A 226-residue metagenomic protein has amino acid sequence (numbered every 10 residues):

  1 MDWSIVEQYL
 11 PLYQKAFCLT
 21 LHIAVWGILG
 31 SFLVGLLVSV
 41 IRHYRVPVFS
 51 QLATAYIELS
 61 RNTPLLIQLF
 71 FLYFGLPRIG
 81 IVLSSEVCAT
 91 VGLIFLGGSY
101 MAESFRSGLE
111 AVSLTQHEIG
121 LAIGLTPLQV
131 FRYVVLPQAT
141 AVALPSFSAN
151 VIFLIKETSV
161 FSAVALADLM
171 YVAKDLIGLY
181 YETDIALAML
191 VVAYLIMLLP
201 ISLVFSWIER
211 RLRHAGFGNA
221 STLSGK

Functional and structural regions predicted by a protein language model:
M1-K226: Transmembrane alpha-helices and adjacent helix-loop boundaries
